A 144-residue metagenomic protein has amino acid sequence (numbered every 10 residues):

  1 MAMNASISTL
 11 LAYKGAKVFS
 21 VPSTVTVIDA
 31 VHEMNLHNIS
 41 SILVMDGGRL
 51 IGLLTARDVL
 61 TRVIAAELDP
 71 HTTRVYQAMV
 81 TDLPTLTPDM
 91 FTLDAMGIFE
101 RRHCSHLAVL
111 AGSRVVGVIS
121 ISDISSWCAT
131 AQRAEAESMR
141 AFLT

Functional and structural regions predicted by a protein language model:
M1-T144: Tandem CBS (Cystathionine beta-synthase) repeat/Bateman regulatory domains
